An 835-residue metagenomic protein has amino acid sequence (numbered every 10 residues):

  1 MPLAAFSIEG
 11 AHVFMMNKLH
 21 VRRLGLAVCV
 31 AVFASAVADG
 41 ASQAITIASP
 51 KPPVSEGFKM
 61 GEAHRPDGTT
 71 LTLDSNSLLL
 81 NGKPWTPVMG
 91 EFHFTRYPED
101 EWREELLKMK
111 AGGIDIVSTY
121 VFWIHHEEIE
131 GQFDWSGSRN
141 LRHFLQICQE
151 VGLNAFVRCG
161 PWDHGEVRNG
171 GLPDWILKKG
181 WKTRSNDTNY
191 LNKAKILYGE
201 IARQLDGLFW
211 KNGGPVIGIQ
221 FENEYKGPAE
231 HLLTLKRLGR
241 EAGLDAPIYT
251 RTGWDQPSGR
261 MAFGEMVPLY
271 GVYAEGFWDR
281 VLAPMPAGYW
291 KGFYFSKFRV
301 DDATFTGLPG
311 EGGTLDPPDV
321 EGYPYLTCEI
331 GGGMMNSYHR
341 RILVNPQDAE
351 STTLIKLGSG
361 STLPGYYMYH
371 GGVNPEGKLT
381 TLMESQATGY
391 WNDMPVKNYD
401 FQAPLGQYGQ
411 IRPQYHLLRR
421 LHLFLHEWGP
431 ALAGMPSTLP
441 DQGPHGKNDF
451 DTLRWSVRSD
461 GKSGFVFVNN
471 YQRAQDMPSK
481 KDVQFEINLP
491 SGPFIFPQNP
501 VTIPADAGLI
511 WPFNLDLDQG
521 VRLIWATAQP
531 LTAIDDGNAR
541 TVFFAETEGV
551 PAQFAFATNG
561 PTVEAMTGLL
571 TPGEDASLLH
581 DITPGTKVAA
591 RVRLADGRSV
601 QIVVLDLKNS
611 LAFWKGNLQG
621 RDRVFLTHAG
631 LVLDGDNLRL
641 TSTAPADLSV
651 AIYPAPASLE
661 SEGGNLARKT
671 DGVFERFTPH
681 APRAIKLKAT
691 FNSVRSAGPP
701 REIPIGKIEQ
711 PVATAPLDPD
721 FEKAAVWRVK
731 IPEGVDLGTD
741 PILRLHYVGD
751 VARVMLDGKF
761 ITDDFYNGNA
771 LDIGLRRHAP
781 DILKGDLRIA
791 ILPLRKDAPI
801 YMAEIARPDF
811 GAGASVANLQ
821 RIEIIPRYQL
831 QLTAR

Functional and structural regions predicted by a protein language model:
G25-A36: Bacterial N-terminal signal peptides
A41-I116: N-terminal carbohydrate-binding accessory modules
P52, K179, Y190-D206, N212-Q220 (+7 more regions): Carbohydrate-binding surfaces of carbohydrate-active enzymes
W102-R168, L238-E241: Aromatic-lined substrate-binding rim segments of carbohydrate-active enzymes
Y120-H125, I129-Q132, G137, G165-N192 (+1 more regions): Aromatic- and acidic-residue-enriched carbohydrate-binding clefts of CAZyme catalytic domains
E150-F156, D163-T306, E311-N336, G358-S361 (+1 more regions): Active-site region of glycoside hydrolase catalytic domains
A595-V600, P793-Y801: Short acidic/polar inter-strand loop motif in beta-rich domains
V735-L756, D764, I789-A790: Aromatic-lined ligand-binding clefts that engage carbohydrates, nucleic acids, or primary amines
